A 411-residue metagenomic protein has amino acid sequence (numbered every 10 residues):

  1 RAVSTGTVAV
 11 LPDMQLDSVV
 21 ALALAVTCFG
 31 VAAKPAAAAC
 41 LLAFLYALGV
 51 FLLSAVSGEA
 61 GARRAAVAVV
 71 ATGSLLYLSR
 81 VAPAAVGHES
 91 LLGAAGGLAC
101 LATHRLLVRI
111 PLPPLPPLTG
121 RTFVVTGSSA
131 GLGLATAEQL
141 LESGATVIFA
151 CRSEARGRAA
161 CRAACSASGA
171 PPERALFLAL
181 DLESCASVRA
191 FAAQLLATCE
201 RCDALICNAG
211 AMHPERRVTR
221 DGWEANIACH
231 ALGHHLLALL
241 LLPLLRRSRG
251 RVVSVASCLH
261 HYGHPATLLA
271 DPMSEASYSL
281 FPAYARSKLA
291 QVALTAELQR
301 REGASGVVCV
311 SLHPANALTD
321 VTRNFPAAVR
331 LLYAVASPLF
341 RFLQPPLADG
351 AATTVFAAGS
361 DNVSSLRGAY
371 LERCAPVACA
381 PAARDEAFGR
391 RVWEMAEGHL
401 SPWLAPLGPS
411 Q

Functional and structural regions predicted by a protein language model:
R1-L16, A21-F29, A43-F44, V70-G73 (+2 more regions): Universal eukaryotic N-terminal targeting presequences
S4-G6, A36, P172: Short, intrinsically disordered, low-complexity terminal segments
L11-D13, G49-V67, P114-T119: Helix-loop boundary elements of multi-pass alpha-helical membrane proteins
D13-A21, A33-A43, E59-V69, A85-A94 (+1 more regions): Transmembrane alpha-helices of multi-pass eukaryotic membrane proteins
L42, G49, L53, G73-V329 (+2 more regions): Rossmann-fold NAD(P)H-dependent dehydrogenase/reductase core
V188, S287, S311, A334-C379 (+1 more regions): C-terminal helical subdomain
